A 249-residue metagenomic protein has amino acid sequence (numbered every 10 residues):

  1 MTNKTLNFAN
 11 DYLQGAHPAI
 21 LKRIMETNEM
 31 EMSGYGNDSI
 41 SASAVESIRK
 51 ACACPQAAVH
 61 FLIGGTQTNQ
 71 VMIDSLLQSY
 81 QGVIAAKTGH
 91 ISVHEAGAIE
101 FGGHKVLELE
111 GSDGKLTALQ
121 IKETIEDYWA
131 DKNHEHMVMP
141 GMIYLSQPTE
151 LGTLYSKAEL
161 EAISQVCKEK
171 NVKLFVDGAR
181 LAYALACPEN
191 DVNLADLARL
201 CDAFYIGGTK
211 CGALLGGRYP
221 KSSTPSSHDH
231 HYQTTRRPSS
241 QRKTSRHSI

Functional and structural regions predicted by a protein language model:
T2-I249: Conserved PLP-enzyme active-site core in the AAT-like
